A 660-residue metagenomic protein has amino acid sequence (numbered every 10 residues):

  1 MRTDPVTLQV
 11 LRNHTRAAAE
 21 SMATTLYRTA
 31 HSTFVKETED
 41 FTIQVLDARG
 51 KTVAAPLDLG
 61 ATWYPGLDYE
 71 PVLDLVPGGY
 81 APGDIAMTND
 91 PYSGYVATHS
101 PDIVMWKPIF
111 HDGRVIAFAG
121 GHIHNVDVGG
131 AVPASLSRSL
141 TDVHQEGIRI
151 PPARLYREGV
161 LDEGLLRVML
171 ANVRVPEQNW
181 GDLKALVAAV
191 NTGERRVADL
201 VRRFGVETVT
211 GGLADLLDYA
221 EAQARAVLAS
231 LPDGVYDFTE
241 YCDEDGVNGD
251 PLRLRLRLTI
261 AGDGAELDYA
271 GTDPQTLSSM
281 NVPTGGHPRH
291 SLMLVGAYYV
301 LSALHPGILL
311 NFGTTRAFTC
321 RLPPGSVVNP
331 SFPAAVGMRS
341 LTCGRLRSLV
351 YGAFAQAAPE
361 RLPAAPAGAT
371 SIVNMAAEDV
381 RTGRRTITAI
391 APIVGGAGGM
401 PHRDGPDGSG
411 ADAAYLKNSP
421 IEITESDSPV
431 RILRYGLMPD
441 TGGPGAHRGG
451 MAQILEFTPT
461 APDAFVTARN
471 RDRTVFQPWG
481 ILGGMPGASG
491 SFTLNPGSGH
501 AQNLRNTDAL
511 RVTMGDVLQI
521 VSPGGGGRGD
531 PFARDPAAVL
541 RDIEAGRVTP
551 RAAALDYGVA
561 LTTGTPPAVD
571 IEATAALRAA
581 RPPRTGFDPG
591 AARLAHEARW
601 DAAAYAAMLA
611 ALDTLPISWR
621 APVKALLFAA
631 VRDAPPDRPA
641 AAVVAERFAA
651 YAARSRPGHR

Functional and structural regions predicted by a protein language model:
M1-P82, M87-H111, V115-E266, A270-R660: Glycine/proline-enriched, intrinsically flexible loops and inter-domain linkers
